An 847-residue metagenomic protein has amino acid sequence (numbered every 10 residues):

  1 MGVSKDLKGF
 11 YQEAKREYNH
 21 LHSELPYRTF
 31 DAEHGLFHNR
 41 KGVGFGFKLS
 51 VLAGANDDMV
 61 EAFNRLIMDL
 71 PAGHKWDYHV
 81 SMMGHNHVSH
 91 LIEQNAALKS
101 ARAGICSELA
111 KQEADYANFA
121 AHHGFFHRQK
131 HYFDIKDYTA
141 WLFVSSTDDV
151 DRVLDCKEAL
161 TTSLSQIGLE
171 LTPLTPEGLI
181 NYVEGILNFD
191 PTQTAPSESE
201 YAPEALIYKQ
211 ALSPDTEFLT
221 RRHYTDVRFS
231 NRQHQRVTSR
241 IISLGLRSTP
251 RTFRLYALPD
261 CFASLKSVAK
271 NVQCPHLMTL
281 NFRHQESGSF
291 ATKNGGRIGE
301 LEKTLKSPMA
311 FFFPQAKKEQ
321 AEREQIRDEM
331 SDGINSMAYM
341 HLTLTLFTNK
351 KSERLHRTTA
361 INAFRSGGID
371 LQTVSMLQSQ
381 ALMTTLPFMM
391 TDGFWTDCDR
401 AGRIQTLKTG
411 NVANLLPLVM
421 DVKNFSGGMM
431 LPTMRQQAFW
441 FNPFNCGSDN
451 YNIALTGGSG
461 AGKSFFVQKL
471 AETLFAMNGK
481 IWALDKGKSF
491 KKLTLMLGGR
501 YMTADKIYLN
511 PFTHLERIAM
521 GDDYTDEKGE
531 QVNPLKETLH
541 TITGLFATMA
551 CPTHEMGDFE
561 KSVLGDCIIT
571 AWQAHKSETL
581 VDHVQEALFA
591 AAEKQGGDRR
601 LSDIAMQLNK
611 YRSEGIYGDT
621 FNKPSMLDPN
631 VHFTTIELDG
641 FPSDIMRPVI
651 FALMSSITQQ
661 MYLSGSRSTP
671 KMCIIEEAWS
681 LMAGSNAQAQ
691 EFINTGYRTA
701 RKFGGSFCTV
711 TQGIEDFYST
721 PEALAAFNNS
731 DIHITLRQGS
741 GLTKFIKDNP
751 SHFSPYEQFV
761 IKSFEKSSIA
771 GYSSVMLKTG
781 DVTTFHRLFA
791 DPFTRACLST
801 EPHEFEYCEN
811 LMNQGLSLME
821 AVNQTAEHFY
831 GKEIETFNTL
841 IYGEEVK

Functional and structural regions predicted by a protein language model:
M1-L416: Extended, folded cores of ATP/NTP-driven motor/assembly subunits in large transport and secretion machines
V60-H74, K270, Q285-S289, Q380-F439 (+6 more regions): P-loop NTPase motor domains
L455: Hydrophobic anchor at the beta1->P-loop junction of P-loop NTPases
G460: Walker A (P-loop) phosphate-binding loop of P-loop NTPases
K463: Conserved lysine of the Walker
F466: Hydrophobic positions on the alpha1 helix immediately C-terminal to the Walker A/P-loop
E472-W482, L497-R500: Post-Walker A helix-loop "phosphate-sensing" segment adjacent to the P-loop in P-loop NTPases
G499-M502, E722-T735: A short helix-turn-beta junction within AAA+ P-loop NTPase domains corresponding to the substrate/partner-engaging
